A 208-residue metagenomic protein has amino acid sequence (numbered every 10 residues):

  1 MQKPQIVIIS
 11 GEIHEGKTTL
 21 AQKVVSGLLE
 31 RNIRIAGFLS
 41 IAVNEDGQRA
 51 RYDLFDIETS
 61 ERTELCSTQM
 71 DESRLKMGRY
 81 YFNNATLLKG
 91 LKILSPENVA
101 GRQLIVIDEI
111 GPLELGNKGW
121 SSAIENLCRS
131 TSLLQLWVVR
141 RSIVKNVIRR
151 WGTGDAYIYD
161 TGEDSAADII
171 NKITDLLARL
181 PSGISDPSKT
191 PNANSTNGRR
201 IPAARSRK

Functional and structural regions predicted by a protein language model:
M1-P4: Phosphate-binding P-loop
I9: Hydrophobic anchor at the beta1->P-loop junction of P-loop NTPases
H14: Walker A (P-loop) phosphate-binding loop of P-loop NTPases
K17: Conserved lysine of the Walker
L20: Hydrophobic positions on the alpha1 helix immediately C-terminal to the Walker A/P-loop
S26-M77: N-terminal phosphate/diphosphate-binding loop that engages ATP/GTP or pyrophosphate donors across diverse enzyme folds
S73-N117, S121, E125: Phosphate-binding/switch loop-helix module in NTP-utilizing enzymes
P96, G111-P187: Replace "adjacent to P-loop NTPase cores in ATP/GTP-dependent enzymes" with "adjacent to NTP-binding cores
